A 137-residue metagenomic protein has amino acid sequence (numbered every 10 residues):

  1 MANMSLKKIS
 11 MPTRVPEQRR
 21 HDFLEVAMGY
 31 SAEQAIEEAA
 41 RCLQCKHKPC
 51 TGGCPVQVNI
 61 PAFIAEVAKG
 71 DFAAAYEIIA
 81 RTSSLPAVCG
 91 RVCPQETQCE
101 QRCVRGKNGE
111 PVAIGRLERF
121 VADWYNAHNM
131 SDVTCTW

Functional and structural regions predicted by a protein language model:
M1-W137: Ferredoxin-type iron-sulfur electron-transfer modules and their immediate structural context
